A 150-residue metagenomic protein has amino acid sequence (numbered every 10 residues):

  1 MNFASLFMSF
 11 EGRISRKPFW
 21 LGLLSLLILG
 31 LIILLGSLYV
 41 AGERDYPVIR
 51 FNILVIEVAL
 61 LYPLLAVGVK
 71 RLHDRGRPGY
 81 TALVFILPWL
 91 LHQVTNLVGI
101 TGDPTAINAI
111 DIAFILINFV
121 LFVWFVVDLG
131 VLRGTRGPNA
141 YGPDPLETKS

Functional and structural regions predicted by a protein language model:
M1-L29, L64-G79, V126-S150: Membrane-interface extramembranous regions at the lipid-water interface
G30-L61, F85-F122: Membrane-helix interface segments in multi-pass membrane proteins
